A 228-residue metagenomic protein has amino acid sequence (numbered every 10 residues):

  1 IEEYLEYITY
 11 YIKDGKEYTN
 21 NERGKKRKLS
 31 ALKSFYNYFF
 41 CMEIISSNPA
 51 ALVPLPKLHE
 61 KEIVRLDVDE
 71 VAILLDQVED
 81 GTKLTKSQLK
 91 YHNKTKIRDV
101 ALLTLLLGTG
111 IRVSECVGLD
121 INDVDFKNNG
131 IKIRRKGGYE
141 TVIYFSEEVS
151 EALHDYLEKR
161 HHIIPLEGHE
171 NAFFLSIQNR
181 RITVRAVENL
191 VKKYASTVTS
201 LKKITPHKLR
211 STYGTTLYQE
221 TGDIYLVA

Functional and structural regions predicted by a protein language model:
I1-A228: Conserved catalytic core of the tyrosine transesterase superfamily
